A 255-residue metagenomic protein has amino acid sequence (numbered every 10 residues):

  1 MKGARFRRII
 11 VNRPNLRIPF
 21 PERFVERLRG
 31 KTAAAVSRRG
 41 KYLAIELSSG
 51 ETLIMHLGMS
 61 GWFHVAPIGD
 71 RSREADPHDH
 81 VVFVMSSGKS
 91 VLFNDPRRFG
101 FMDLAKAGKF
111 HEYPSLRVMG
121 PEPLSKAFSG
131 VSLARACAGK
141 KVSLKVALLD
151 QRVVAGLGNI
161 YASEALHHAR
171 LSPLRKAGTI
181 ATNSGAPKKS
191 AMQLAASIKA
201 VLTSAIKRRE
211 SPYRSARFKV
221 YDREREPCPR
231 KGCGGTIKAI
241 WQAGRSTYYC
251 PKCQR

Functional and structural regions predicted by a protein language model:
M1-M102, P227: Gly/Gly-Pro- and Ser/Thr-rich, intrinsically disordered tail segments characteristic of DNA damage-repair and tolerance
R5-R27, A34-S37, R71, S132-R255: Basic, nucleic-acid-binding surfaces and adjacent catalytic neighborhoods in DNA/RNA-processing proteins
L53-R170, A181-S184: Phosphate/anion-contacting hairpin/loop surfaces
